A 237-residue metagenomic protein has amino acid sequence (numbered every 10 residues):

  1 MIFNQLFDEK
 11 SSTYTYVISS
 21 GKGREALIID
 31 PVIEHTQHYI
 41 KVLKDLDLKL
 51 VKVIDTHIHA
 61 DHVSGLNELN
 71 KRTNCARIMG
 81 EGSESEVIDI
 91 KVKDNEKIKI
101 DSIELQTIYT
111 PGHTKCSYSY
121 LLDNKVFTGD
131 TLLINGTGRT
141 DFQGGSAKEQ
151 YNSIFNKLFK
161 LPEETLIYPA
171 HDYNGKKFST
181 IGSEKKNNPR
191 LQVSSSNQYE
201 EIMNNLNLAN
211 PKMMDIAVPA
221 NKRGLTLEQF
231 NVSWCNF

Functional and structural regions predicted by a protein language model:
M1-K49, S119-G129, N135: Conserved beta-strand hairpin/beta-sheet module of binuclear metal-dependent hydrolase folds, prominently
S12, G23, I33-Q106, K186-S194 (+1 more regions): Active-site HxH/HxHxD metal-binding segment of metal-dependent hydrolases
V17, K97-L122: Core dinuclear metal-dependent hydrolase active-site scaffold
I18, D30, H57, L69 (+6 more regions): Divalent metal-coordination and catalytic microenvironments
I28-P31, V51-H59, I78-E81, T110-G112 (+2 more regions): Active-site neighborhood of phospho(di)ester-bond hydrolases with catalytic His/Asp-centered motifs
A60, S64, C116, L133-I134 (+2 more regions): Short active-site segment of divalent metal-dependent hydrolases/proteases that encodes the spacing between
T131-F142, S179-S183: Acidic/polar active-site rim loop that often engages polyanionic ligands
N152-L166, A170-F237: Accessory terminal helices/loops
